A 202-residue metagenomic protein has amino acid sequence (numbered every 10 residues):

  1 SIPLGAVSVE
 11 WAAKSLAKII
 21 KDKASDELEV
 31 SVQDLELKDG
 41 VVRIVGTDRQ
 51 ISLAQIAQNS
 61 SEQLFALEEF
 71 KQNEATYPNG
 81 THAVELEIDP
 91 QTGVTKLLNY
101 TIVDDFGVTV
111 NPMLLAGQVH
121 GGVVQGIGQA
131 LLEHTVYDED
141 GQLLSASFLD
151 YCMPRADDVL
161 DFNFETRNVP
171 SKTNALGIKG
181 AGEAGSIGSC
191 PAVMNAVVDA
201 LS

Functional and structural regions predicted by a protein language model:
S1-S202: Cofactor-binding beta-sheet edge motifs in enzyme active sites
